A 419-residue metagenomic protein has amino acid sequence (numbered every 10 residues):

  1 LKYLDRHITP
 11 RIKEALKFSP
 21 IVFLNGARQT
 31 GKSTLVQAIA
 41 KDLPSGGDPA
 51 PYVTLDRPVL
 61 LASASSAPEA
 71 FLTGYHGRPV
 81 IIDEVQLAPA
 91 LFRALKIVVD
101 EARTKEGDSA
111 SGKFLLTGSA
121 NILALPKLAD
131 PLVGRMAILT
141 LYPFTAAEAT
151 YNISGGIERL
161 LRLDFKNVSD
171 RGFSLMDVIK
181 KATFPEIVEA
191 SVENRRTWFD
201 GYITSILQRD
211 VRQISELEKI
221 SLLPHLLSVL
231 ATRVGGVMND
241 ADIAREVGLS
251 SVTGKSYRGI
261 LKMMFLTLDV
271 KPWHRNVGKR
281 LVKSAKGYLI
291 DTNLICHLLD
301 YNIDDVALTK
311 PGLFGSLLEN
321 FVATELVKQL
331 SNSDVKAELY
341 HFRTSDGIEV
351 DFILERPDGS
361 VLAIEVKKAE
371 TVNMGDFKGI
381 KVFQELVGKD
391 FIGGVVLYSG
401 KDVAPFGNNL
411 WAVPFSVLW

Functional and structural regions predicted by a protein language model:
L1-L16: Pre-Walker A adenine-sensing motif
K32: Conserved lysine of the Walker
L35, I39: Hydrophobic positions on the alpha1 helix immediately C-terminal to the Walker A/P-loop
D48-P79: Short glycine-rich substrate-engagement loop in P-loop NTPases that contacts/grips substrate
F92-L116, D130: Conserved catalytic/switch belt of AAA+ P-loop NTPases
L125-T232, G236-V237: Interdomain motor-coupling "hinge/lid" segment immediately C-terminal to the ATP-binding subdomain of NTP-driven enzymes
V188-V361: Accessory nucleic acid-recognition modules appended to NTPase machines
S399-W419: Domain-level recognition of nuclease-like catalytic cores that cleave nucleotide substrates
